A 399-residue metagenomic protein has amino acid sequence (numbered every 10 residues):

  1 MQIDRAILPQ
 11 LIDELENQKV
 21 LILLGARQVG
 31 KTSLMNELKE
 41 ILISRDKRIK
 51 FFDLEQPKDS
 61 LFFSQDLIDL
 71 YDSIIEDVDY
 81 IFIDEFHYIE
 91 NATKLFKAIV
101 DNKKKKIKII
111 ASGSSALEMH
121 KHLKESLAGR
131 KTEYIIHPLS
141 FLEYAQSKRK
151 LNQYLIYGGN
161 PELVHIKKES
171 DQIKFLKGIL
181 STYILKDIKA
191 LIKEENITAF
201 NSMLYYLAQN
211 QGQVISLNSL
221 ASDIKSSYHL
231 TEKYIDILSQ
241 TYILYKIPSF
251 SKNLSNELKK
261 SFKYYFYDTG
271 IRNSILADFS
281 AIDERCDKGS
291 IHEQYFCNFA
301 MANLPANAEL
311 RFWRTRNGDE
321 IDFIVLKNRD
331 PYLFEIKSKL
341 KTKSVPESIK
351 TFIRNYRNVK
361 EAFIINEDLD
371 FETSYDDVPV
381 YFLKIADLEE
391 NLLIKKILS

Functional and structural regions predicted by a protein language model:
Q2, D13-Q28, T32-S33, E37-I41 (+5 more regions): A cross-kingdom feature that marks ATP-driven nucleic-acid transaction machinery
K50-D77: Short glycine-rich substrate-engagement loop in P-loop NTPases that contacts/grips substrate
E55, E85-I89, S115: Conserved Walker B
D59-F62, H87-F96, V100, K121-H122: Conserved ATPase-coupling elements of RecA-like P-loop NTPase cores
I75-A92: Conserved P-loop NTPase "ATPase switch" module shared by AAA+ and STAND
T93-S114: Conserved catalytic/switch belt of AAA+ P-loop NTPases
L117-T132, K148-R149: Short regulatory helix/loop adjacent to the ATP-binding pocket of P-loop NTPases
I135-R316: Interdomain hinge/linker elements that couple catalytic modules in large macromolecular machines
